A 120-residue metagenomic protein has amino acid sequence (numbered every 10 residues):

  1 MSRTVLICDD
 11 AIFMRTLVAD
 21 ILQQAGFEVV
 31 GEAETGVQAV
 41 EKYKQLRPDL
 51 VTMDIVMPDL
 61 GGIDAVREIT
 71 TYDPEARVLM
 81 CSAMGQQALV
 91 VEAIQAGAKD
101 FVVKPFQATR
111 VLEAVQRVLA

Functional and structural regions predicted by a protein language model:
I12-G31: Two-component/phosphorelay signaling modules centered on CheY-like receiver
T35-Q38, L60-D64: Acidic catalytic/metal-coordinating carboxylates
E41, I63-E75: Short amphipathic alpha-helix used as the core "switch/output" element in two-component signaling
L46-T52: Active-site beta3 strand of CheY-like receiver
P58, Q86: The feature encodes the CheY-like receiver
A88, F106-V115: C-terminal output helix
